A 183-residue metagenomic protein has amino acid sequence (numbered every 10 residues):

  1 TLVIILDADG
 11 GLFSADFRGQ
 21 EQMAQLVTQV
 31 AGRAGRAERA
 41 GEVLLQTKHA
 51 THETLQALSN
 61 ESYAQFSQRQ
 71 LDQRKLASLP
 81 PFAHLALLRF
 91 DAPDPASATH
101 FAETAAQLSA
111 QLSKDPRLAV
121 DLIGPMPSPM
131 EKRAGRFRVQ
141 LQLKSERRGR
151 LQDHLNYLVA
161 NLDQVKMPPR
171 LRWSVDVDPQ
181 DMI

Functional and structural regions predicted by a protein language model:
T1-Q20, Q25, Q29-I183: Accessory helical-bundle/CTD segments and flexible terminal tails appended to RecA-like ATPase motors
